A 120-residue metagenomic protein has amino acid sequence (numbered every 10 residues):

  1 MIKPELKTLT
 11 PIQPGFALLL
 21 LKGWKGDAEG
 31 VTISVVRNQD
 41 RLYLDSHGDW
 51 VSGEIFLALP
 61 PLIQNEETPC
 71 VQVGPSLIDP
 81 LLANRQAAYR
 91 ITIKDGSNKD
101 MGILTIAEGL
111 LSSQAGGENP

Functional and structural regions predicted by a protein language model:
M1-N119: Cytosolic/nucleoplasmic/matrix-facing N-terminal domains/tails of membrane-anchored or organelle-targeted proteins
